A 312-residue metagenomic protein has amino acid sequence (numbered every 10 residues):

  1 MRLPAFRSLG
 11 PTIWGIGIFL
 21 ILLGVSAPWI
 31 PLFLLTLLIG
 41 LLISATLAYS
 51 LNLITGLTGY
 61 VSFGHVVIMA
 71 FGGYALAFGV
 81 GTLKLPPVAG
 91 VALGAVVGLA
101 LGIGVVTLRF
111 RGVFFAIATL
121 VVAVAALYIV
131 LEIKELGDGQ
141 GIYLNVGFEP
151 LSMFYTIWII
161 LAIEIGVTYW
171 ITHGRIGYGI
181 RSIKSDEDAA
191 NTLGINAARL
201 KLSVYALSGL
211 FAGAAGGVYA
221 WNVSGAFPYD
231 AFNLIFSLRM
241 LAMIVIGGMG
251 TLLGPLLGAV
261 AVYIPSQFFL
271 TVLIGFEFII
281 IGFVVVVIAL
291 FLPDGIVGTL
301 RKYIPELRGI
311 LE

Functional and structural regions predicted by a protein language model:
M1-E312: Transmembrane alpha-helices and adjacent helix-loop boundaries
